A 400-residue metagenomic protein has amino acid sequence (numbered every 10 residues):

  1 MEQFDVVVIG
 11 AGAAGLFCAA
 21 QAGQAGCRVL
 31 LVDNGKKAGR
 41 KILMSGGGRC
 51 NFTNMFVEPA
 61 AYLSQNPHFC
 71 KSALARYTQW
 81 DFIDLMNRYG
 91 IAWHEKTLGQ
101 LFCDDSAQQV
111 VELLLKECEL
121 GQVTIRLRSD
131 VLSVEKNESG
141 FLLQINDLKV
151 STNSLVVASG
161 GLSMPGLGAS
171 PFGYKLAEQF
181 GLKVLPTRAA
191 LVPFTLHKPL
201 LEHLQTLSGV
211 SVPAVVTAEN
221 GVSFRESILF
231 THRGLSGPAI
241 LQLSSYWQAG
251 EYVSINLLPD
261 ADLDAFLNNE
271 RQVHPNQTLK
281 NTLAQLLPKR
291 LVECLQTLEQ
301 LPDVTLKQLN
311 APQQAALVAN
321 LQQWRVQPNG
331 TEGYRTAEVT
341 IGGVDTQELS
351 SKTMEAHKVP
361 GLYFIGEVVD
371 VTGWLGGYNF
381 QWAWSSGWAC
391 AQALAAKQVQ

Functional and structural regions predicted by a protein language model:
F4-L31, C390-A395: N-terminal Rossmann-like FAD-binding beta1-loop-alpha1 element of flavoenzymes
V7-I9, V131, V150-G166, A177-E178 (+1 more regions): Short hydrophobic core segments
G23-G47: Glycine-rich FAD pyrophosphate-binding loop
K36-A38, L43-M44, F52-P59, A92 (+2 more regions): An anion/pyrophosphate-binding glycine-rich loop and adjacent beta-alpha core in soluble alpha-beta enzymes
R49-E95: Glycine-rich active-site loop/strand segments that organize a redox cofactor
R76-S154, V292: Feature captures the FAD/FMN-dependent oxidoreductase FAD-binding
L127, E293-T372: A glycine-rich dinucleotide-binding beta-alpha-beta segment and adjacent secondary-structure elements that constitute
S154-L200: Glycine-rich loop(s) and the adjacent beta-strand/alpha-helix scaffold that form part
